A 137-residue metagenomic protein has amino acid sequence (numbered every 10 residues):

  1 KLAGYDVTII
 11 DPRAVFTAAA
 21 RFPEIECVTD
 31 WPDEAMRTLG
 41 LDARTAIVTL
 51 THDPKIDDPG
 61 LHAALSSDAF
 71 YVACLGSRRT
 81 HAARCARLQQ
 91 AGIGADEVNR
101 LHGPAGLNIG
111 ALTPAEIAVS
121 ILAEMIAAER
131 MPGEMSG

Functional and structural regions predicted by a protein language model:
K1-D42: Hydrophobic, well-ordered beta-alpha structural blocks that scaffold small-molecule cofactor pockets
V7-I9, C27-T29, D68-L75, G94-L101: Short hydrophobic/aromatic-enriched beta-strand-loop microsegments
A14, K55, R79-T80: Conserved nucleotide-binding/hydrolysis micro-motifs of P-loop NTPases
R21, K55-D58, H62: Cytosolic regulatory regions of ion transport systems
M36, S67, A123: Internal alpha/beta domain cores that form substrate/cofactor-binding pockets in large enzymes and binding proteins
T38-K55: Rossmann-like NAD(P)-binding element
A46, T51, H62-R87: ADP-ribose/adenylate-binding Rossmann-like module
L75-G137: Adenosine-phosphate binding glycine-rich loop
